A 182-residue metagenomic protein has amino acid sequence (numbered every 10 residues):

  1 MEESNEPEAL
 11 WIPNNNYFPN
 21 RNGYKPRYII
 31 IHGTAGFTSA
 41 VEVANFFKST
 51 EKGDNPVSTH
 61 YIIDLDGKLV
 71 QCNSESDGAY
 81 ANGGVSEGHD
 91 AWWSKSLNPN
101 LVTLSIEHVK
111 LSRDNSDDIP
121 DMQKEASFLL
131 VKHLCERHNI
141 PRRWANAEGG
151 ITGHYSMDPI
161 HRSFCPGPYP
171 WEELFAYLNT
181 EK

Functional and structural regions predicted by a protein language model:
M1-E8, G23, L101, V109-K182: Basic/polar, cationic surfaces and motifs that engage anionic cell-wall and phosphate/carboxylate ligands
M1-P99: N-terminal catalytic cores of peptidoglycan-degrading enzymes
H60-I62, T103, I151: Conserved beta-strand scaffold positions in the cores of enzyme catalytic domains, especially in NTP/NDP-utilizing
